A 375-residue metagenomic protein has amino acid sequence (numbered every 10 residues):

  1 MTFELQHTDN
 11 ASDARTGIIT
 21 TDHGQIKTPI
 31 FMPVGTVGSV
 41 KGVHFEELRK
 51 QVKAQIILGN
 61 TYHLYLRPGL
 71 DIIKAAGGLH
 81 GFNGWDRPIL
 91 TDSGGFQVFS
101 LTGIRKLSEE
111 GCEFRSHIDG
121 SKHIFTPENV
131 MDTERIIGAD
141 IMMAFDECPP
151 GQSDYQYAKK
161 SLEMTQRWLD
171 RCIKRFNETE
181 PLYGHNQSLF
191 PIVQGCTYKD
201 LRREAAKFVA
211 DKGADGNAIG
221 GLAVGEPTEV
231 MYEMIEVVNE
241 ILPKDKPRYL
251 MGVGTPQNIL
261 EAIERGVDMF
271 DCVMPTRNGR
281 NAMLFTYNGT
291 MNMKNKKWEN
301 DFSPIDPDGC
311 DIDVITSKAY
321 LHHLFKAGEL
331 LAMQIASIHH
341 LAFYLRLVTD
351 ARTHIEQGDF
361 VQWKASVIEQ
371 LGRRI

Functional and structural regions predicted by a protein language model:
M1-L182, K296-W298: Non-catalytic, usually N-terminal nucleic-acid engagement modules in DNA/RNA processing proteins
M1-T20, I26-P33, K41-G42, D146-Q152 (+1 more regions): C-terminal extensions of enzymes
G24, I57, D92, E134 (+5 more regions): Conserved, mostly hydrophobic/aromatic
Y65, P150-G151, G225-E226, N278-G279 (+1 more regions): Short secondary-structure capping/turn micro-motifs that flank functional sites
N129, T133-I136, K160, M164-R171 (+5 more regions): A non-catalytic, amphipathic alpha-helix used as a structural packing/dimerization or gating element in enzyme scaffolds
G138, L169, I173-F176, E180 (+4 more regions): Structural signal for hydrophobic packing residues in well-ordered secondary-structure cores of soluble enzyme domains
G151-Y155, K159, G216-L222, L330-M333: Glycine- and acidic
E163-Q166, T179, G184-I305: Glycine-rich phosphate/ribose-binding loops and adjacent secondary-structure elements that form binding surfaces
